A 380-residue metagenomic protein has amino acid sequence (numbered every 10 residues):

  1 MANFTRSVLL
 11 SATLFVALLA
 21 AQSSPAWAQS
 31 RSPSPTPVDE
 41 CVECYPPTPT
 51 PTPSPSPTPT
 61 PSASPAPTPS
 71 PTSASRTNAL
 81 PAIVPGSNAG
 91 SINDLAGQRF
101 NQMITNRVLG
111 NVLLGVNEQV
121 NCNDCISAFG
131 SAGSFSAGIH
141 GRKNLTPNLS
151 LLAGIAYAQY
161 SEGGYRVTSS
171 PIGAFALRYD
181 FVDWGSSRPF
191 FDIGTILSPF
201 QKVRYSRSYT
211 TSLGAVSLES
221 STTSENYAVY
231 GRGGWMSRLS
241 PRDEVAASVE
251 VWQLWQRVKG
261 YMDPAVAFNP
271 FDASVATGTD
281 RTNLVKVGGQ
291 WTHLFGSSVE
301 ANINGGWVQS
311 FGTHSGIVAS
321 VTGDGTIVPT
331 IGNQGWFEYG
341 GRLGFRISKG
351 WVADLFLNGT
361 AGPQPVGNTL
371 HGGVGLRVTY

Functional and structural regions predicted by a protein language model:
M1-A12: Bacterial N-terminal signal peptides that target proteins for export
A17-P25: C-terminal segment of classical bacterial N-terminal signal peptides
W27-A96: N-terminal periplasmic/intermembrane-space "pro-region" immediately following the signal or transit peptide
T77-R238, N358, Q364-P365, T369-H371 (+1 more regions): Outer membrane beta-barrel translocator domains of Type V secretion systems
A128-S131, S161-G163, A174, R178 (+1 more regions): Outer membrane beta-barrel transmembrane domains
P147, D183-S187, L239-P241, F295-V299 (+1 more regions): Short coil turns and loop connectors of transmembrane beta-barrels in diderm outer membranes and organellar homologs
I155, Q159-S169, F200-Y227, L254-V285 (+2 more regions): Extracellular/periplasm-exposed beta-strand and loop segments of Gram-negative cell-envelope proteins, dominated by
V229-G234, A246-L254, P264, G288-Q290: Outer-membrane beta-barrel porins/channels
